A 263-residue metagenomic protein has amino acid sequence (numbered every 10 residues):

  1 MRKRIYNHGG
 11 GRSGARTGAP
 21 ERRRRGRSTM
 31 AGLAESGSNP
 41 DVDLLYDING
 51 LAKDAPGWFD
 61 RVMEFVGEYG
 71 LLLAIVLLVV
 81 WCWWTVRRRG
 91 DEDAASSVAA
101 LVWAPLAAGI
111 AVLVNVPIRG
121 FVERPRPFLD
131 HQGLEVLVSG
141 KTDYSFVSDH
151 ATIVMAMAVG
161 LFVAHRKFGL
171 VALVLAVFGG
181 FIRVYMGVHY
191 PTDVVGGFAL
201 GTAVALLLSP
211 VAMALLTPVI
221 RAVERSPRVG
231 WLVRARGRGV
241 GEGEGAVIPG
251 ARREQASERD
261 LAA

Functional and structural regions predicted by a protein language model:
R2-I75, N115-K141, P227-G230, A235-R236 (+1 more regions): N-terminal transmembrane-helix/juxtamembrane module of multi-pass inner/ER membrane proteins
G67-V86, H150-I153: Hydrophobic alpha-helical transmembrane segments
L73, A95-A107, F168-V171, T192 (+1 more regions): Alpha-helical transmembrane segments of integral membrane proteins
W81-V114: Interfacial segments of alpha-helical transmembrane regions
W83-D91, F121-R126, A212-P227: Membrane-interfacial segments
G109-V116, G120, T202-P210: Transmembrane alpha-helical segments of multi-pass membrane transport proteins and ion-pumping complexes
V138-G245: Membrane-embedded catalytic cores of phosphoryl/pyrophosphoryl-handling enzymes
P249-A263: Long, low-complexity, intrinsically disordered segments
